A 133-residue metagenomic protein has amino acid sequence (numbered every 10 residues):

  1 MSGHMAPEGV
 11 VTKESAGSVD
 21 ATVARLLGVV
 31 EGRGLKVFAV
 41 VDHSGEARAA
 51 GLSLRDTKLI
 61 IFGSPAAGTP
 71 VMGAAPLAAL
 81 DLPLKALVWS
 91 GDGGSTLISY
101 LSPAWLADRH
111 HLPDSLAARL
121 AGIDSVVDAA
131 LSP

Functional and structural regions predicted by a protein language model:
S2-R33: Terminal, regulation- and interaction-focused segments at domain boundaries
F38-V88: Compact, glycine-rich, soluble single-domain proteins
K85-P113: Beta-strand/loop substructures that line and gate deep hydrophobic ligand-binding cavities in soluble
D108-P133: Well-ordered alpha/beta subsegment
